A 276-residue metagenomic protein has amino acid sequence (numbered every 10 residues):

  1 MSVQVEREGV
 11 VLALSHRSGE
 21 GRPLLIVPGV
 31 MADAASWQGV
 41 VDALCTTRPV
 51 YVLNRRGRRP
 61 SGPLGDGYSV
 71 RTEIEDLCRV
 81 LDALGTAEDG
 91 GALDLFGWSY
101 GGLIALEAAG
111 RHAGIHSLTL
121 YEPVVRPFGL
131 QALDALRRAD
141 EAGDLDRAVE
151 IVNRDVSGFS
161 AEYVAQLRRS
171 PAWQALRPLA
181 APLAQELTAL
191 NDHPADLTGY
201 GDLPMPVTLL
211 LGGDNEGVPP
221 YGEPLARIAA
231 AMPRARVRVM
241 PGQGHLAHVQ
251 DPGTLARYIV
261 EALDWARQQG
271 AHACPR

Functional and structural regions predicted by a protein language model:
E6-D66, I259: Conserved HGGG/HGGXW glycine-rich cap/lid loop of the alpha/beta-hydrolase fold
I26-V30, S99, G212: Glycine-rich His-Gly loop
G39-D42, Y51-F96, R257: Active-site loop/oxyanion-hole signature of alpha/beta-hydrolase fold enzymes
R55-G57, P123, G242: Active-site loop/turn elements of alpha/beta-hydrolase fold enzymes, especially the short glycine-/histidine-rich
G91-P127: Conserved hydrolase catalytic core segment
P123-A172, L179-A180, A184-N191: Helix-rich cap/lid subdomain of alpha/beta-hydrolase
Q174-A231, R236-V239: Conserved serine/cysteine hydrolase catalytic core
M240-G253: Catalytic histidine-centered segment of alpha/beta-hydrolase-like enzymes
